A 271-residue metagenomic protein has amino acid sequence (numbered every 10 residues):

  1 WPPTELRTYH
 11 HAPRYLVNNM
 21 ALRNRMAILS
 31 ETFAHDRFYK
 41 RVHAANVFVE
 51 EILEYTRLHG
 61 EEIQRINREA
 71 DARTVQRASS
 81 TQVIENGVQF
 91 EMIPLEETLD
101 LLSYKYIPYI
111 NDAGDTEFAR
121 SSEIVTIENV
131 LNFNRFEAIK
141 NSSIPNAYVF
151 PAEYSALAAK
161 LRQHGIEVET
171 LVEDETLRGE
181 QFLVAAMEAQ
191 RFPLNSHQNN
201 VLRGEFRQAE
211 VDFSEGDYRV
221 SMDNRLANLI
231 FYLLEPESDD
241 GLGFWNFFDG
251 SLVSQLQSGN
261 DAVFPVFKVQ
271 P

Functional and structural regions predicted by a protein language model:
W1-G179, L183: Hard-cation-handling environments
A147-F150, A159-Q163, E169-T170, A186-P271: Catalytic centers of hydrolytic enzymes
